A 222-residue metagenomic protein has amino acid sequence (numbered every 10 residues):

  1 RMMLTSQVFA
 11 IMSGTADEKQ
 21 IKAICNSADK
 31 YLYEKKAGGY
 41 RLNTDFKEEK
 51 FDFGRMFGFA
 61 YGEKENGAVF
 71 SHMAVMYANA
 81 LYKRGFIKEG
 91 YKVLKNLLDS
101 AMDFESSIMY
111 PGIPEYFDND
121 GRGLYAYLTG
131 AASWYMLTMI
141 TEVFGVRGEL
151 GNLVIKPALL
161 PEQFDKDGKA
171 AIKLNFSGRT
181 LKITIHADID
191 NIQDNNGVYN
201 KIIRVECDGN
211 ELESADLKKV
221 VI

Functional and structural regions predicted by a protein language model:
R1-I222: Acidic, mature catalytic/reactive cores of soluble proteins
